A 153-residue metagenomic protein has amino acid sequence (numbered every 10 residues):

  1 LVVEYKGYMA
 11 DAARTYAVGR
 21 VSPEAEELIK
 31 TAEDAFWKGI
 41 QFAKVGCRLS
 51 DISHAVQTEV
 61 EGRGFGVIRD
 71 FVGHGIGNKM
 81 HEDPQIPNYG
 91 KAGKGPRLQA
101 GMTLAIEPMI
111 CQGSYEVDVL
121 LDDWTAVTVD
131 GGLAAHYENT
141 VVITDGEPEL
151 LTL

Functional and structural regions predicted by a protein language model:
L1-L153: Active-site neighborhoods and metal-handling regions in enzymes and metal-associated proteins
